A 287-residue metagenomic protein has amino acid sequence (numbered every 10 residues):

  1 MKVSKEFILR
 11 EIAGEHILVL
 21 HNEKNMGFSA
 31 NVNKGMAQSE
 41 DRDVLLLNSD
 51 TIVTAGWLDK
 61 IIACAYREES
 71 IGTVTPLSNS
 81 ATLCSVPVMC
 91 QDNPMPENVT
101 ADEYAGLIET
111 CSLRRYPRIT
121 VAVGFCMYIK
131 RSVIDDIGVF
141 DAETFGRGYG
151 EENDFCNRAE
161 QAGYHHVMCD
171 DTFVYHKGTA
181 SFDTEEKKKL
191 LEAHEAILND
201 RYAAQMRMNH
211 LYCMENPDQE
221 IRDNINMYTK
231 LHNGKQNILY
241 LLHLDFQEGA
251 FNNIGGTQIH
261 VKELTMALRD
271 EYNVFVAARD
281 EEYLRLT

Functional and structural regions predicted by a protein language model:
M1-K24: Acidic donor-binding segment of Leloir-type glycosyltransferases
E23-A30, M36-S39, R147-G148: A short, glycine-/small-residue-rich helix N-cap motif at loop->alpha-helix starts within glycosyltransferase
S29-A30, A37, N93-S132: A recurrent flexible, glycine/aromatic-enriched loop bordering the glycosyltransferase active site that acts as
V44: Short aromatic/hydrophobic "clamp" motif used to bind/position activated sugar donors
T51-D92: Conserved donor NDP-sugar-binding/catalytic core segment of glycosyltransferases
G56-I62, R118-G138, E143-F173: A short, conserved alpha-helix in the catalytic core of glycosyltransferases
T82, N157-K235: Active-site-adjacent helix/loop segment of glycosyltransferases that harbors family-specific signature motifs
M227-R285: N-terminal subdomain of nucleotide-sugar transferases
